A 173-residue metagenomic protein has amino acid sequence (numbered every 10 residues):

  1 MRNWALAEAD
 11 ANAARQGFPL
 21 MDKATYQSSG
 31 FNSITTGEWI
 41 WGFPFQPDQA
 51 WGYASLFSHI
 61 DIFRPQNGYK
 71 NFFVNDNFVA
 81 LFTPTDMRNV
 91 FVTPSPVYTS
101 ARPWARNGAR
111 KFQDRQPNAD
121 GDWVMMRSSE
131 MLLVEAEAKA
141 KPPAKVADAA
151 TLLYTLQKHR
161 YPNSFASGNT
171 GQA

Functional and structural regions predicted by a protein language model:
M1-F57, F82-A173: Acidic/polar-rich alpha-helix caps and helix-coil junctions
I62-D76: Short, cationic low-complexity segments
F73-T85: Acidic, aromatic-lined catalytic clefts of primarily extracellular/periplasmic carbohydrate-active enzymes that remodel
